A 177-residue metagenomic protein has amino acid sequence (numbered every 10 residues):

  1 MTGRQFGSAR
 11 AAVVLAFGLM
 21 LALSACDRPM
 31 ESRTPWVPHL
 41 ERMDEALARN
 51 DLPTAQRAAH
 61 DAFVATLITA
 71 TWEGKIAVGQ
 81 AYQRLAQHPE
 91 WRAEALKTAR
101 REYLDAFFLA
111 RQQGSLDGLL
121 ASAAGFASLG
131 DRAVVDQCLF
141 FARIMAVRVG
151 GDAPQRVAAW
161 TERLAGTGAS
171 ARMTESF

Functional and structural regions predicted by a protein language model:
T2-V13: Bacterial N-terminal signal peptides that target proteins for export
A12-A22: Bacterial N-terminal signal peptides
C26-A58: N-terminal leader/linker segments that initiate helical-solenoid repeat arrays
R33-D44, T71-H88, L116-S128, A159-R163: Amphipathic alpha-helical repeat scaffolds of TPR domains
D44-T54, L85-K97, S128-D136, R172-M173: Short coil/turn connectors between adjacent alpha-helices in alpha-solenoid helical repeat scaffolds
A46, A59-T66, A106, A110 (+3 more regions): Eukaryotic all-alpha helical interaction scaffolds
A59-D61, A93-A106, V135-I144: Alpha-helical repeat scaffolds
R148-F177: Terminal, low-structured helical/coil segments at or just beyond the last alpha-helical repeat
